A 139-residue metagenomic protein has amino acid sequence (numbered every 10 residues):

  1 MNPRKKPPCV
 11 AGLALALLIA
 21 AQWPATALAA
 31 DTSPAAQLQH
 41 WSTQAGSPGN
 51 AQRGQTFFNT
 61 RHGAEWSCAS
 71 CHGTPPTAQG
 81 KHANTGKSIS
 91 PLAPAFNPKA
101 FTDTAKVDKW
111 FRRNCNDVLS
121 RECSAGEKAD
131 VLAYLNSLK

Functional and structural regions predicted by a protein language model:
M1-A51, A95-K139: Post-cleavage N-terminal segment of exported redox proteins
P34, R61-A64: Residue-level signal for mature regions of secreted extracellular proteins and peptides
A51-N59: Short, intrinsically disordered, charge-biased short linear motifs at domain edges
T60-H62, A69, F96, C115: Mature, secreted membrane-active peptide modules
H62, P76, N136-K139: Short alpha-helix boundary/capping elements
G63-P75, V131: The canonical Cys-X-X-Cys-His
G80-K87: Short cysteine/histidine-rich zinc-coordinating motifs and their immediately flanking basic loops
